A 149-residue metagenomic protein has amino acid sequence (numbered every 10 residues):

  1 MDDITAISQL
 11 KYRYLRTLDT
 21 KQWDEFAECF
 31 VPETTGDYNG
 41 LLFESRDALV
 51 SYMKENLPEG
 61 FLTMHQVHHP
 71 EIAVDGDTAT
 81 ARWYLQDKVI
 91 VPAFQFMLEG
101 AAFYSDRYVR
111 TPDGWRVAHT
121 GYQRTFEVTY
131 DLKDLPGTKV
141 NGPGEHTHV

Functional and structural regions predicted by a protein language model:
M1-P32: Short, low-complexity N-terminal intrinsically disordered segments enriched in polar/charged residues
K11-Y12, T35, P58, F94: Residues at structural and domain junctions
W23-D87: A solvent-exposed, acidic/Ser-Thr-rich amphipathic alpha-helical stretch
P58-V149: A beta-strand edge to alpha-helix "cap/lid" segment located at domain peripheries
